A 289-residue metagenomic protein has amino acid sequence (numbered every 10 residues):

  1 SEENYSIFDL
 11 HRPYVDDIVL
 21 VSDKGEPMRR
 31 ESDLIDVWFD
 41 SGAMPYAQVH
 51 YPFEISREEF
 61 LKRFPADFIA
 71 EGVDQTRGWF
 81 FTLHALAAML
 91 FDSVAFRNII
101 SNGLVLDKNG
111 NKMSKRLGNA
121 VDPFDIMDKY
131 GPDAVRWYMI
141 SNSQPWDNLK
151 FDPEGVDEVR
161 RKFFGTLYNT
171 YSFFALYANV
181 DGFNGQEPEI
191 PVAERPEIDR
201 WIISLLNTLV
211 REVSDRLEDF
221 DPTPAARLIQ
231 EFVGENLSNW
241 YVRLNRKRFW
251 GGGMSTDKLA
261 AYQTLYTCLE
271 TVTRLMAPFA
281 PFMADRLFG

Functional and structural regions predicted by a protein language model:
S1-V180, I202-N245, W250, Q263-A277: Structured secondary-structure scaffolds
F124-D125, P191-I202, D257: A ubiquitous short alpha-helical element
V159-K162, I190-E194: Amphipathic alpha-helical surface "interface" segments used for docking/oligomerization or membrane association within
L176-P191: Intrinsic disorder at enzyme termini
G185-E187, R195, L237: Short amphipathic helix-turn modules centered on a small-residue break
G251-S255: Short, Lys/Glu-rich amphipathic helical modules
R286-G289: Short, intrinsically disordered, charge-balanced linker/junction segments flanking boundaries in proteins
